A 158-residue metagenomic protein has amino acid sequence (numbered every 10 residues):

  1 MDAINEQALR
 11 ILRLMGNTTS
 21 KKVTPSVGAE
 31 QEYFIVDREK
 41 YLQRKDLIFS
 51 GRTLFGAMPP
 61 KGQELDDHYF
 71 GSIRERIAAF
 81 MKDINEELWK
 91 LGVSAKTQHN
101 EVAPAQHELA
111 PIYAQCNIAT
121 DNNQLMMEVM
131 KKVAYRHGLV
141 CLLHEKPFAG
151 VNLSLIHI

Functional and structural regions predicted by a protein language model:
M1-D83: ATP/Mg2+-dependent ligation/transfer catalytic cores
M1-N5, S26, I77-M81, V102 (+3 more regions): Active-site-proximal structural scaffolding
R13-T19, E86-K96, C116-T120, E128-L142: Secondary-structure transition/capping motifs at alpha-helix termini and the adjoining loop/turn into the next element
Q31, E101-L109: Short, conserved phosphate-binding/catalytic loop or strand-edge motifs used in phosphoryl-/nucleotidyl-transfer
F49-M58, N117-M127, K131: Acidic, His- and aromatic-enriched active-site or binding-groove loops in soluble protein domains that engage sugars
L65-H68, Q106-C116: Short, hydrophobic beta-strand segments
E145-V151: Short, solvent-exposed loop/turn elements at beta->coil junctions and helix N-caps that rim active or binding pockets
I156-I158: Conserved small/polar residues in nucleotide/adenosyl-binding loops
